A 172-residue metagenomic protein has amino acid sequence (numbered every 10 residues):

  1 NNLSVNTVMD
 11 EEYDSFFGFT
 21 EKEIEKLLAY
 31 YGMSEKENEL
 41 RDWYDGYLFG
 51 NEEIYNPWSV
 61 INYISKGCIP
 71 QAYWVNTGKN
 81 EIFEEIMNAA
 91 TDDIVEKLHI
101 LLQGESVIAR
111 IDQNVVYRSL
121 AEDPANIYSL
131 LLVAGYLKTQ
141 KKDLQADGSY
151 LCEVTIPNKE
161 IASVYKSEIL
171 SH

Functional and structural regions predicted by a protein language model:
N1-H172: Phosphate-binding site recognition
